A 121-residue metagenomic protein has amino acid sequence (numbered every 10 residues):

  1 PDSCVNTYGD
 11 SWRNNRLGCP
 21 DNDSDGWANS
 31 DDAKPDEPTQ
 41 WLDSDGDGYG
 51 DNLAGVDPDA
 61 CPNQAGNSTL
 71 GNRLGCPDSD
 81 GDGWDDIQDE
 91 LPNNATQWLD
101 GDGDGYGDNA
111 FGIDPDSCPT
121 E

Functional and structural regions predicted by a protein language model:
P1-E121: Extracellular calcium-associated, cysteine-rich motifs in secreted modular proteins
